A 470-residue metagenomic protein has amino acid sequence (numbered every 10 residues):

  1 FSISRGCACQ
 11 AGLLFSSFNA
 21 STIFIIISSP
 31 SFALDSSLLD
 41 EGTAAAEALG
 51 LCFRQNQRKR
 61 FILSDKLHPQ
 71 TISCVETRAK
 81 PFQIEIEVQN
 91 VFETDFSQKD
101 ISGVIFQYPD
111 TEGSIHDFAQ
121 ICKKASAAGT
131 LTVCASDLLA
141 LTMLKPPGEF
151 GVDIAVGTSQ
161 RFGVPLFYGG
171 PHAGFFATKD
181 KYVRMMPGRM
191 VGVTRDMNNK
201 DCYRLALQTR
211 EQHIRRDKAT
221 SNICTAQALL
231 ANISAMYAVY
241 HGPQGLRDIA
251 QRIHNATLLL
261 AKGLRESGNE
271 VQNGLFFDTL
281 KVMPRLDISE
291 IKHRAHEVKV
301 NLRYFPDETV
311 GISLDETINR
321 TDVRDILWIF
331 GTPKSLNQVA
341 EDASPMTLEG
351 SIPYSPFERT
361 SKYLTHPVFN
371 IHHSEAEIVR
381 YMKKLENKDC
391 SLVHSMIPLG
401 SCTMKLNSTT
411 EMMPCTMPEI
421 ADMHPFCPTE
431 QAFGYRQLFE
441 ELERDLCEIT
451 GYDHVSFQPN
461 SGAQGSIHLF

Functional and structural regions predicted by a protein language model:
F1, A20, F24-A44, S374 (+1 more regions): Conserved N-terminal alpha-helix of the aminotransferase class I/II PLP-enzyme fold
C7-C9: Cysteine-centered motifs
S29-S31, Q55-R58, K99-I105, H213-R215 (+5 more regions): Gly-rich Lys/Arg/Thr-decorated short loops/hinges at beta-loop-alpha junctions or inter-strand turns that position
T43, E47-F53, Q57-C202, L264 (+5 more regions): Conserved PLP-enzyme active-site core in the AAT-like
A119, K123, R320-P398, C402-T410 (+1 more regions): Flexible inter-domain linker/hinge segments
F162-G263, S267, Q272-G274: Active-site C-terminal subdomain of aminotransferase-like
V164-A177, K181-Y182, A226-L230, S313 (+2 more regions): Conserved phosphate/anionic-ligand binding catalytic regions in large, soluble enzymes, centered on
S267-A295, L314-T317: Conserved PLP-binding catalytic core of the aspartate aminotransferase-like
